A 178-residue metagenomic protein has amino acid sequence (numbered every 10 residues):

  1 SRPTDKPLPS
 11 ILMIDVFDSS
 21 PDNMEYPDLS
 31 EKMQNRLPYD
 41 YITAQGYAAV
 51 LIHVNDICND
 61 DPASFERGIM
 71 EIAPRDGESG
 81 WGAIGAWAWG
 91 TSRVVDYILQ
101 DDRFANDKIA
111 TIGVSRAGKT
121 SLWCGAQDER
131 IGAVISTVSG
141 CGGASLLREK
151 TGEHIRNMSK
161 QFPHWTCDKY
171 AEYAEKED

Functional and structural regions predicted by a protein language model:
S1-P7, V16-S19: Short beta-strand-to-loop junctions in surface cap/lid or active-site-entrance loops
M13-Q100, L147-E149: Cap/lid segment of the alpha/beta-hydrolase catalytic domain
D15, I112, T137-V138: Alpha/beta-hydrolase-fold catalytic nucleophile elbow
R103-S115: Alpha/beta-hydrolase fold nucleophile elbow
G113-G125: Glycine-rich nucleophile elbow surrounding the catalytic serine of serine-hydrolase chemistry
A126-G132: Conserved hydrolase catalytic core segment
S136-D178: Mobile cap/lid helix-loop segments that gate and shape the active-site cleft of serine hydrolases
